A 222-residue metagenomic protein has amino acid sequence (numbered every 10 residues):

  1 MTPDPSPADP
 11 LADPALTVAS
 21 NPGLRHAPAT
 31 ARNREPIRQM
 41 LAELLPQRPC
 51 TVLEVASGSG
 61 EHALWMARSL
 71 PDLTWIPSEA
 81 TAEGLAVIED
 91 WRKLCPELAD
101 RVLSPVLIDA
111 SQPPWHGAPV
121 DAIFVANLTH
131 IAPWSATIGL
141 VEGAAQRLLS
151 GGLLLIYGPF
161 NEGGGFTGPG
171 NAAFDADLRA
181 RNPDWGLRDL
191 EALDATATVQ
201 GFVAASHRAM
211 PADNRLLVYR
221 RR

Functional and structural regions predicted by a protein language model:
T2-Q47: Class I SAM-dependent methyltransferase Rossmann-like catalytic core, especially the SAM/SAH-binding loop
R48-G58: Conserved class I S-adenosyl-L-methionine
L53, E61-P113: Class I SAM-dependent methyltransferase SAM/SAH-binding core
W115-I123: A short acidic, Gly/Pro-enriched loop at the edge of an enzyme's catalytic core that lines a small-molecule cofactor
I131-A144: A short, conserved alpha-helix within the catalytic core of class I
G151-F160: Conserved beta-strand signature within the Rossmann-like core of class I S-adenosyl-L-methionine
T167-E191: Conserved Class I S-adenosyl-L-methionine
F202-R222: Core SAM-dependent methyltransferase catalytic element
